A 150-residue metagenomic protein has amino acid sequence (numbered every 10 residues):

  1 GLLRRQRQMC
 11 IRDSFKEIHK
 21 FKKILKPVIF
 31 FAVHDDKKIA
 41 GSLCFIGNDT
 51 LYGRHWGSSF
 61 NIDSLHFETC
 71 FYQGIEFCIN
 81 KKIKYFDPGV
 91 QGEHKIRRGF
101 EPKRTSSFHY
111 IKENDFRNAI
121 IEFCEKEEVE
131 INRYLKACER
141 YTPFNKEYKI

Functional and structural regions predicted by a protein language model:
G1-I11: Single conserved hydrophobic/aromatic residue that forms the stacking wall/gate of nucleotide- or nucleobase-binding
R12-E125: Aromatic (often tryptophan-rich) hydrophobic motifs at membrane interfaces
I120, E125-I150: Acidic/histidine-enriched, glycine/proline-rich intrinsically disordered or flexible terminal extensions
